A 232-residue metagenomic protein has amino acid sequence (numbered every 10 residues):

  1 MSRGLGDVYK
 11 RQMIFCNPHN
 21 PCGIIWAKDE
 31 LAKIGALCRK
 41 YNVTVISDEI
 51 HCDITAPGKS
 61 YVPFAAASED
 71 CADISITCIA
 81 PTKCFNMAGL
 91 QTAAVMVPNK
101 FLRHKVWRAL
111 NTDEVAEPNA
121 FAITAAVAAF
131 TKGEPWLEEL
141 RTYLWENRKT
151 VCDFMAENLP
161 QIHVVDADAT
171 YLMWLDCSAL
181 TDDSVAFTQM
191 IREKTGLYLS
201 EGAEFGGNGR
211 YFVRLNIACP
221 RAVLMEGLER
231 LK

Functional and structural regions predicted by a protein language model:
M1-Y9: Single conserved hydrophobic/aromatic residue that forms the stacking wall/gate of nucleotide- or nucleobase-binding
V8, N17-N20: Flexible low-complexity scaffold tracts in large eukaryotic assembly proteins
Q12, I24-K59: Catalytic PLP-binding core of fold-type I/II PLP enzymes
K40-Y41, C71, T195: Helix C-cap/helix->beta junction micro-motif
E69, D73-W145, F154: Conserved core segment of the aminotransferase class I/II
A120, V127, Y143-C152, V164-C177 (+1 more regions): Conserved glycine-rich beta-strand-loop-beta hairpin in the small C-terminal domain of fold type I
M190-L199, F205-K232: PLP-dependent enzyme catalytic core of the Aspartate aminotransferase-like
